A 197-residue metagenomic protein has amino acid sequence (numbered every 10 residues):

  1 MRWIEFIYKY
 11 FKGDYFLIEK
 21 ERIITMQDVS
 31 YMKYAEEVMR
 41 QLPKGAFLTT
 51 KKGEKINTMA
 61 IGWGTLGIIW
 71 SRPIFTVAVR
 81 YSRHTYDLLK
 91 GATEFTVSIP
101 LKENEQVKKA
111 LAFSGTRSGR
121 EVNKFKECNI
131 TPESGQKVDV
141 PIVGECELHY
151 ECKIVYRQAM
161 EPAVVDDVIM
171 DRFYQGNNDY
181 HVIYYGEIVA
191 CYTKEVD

Functional and structural regions predicted by a protein language model:
F6-F11, Y15-F16: Aromatic (phenylalanine/tyrosine) cluster motif
E19-I61, T65-D197: Active-site-proximal mixed secondary-structure blocks
